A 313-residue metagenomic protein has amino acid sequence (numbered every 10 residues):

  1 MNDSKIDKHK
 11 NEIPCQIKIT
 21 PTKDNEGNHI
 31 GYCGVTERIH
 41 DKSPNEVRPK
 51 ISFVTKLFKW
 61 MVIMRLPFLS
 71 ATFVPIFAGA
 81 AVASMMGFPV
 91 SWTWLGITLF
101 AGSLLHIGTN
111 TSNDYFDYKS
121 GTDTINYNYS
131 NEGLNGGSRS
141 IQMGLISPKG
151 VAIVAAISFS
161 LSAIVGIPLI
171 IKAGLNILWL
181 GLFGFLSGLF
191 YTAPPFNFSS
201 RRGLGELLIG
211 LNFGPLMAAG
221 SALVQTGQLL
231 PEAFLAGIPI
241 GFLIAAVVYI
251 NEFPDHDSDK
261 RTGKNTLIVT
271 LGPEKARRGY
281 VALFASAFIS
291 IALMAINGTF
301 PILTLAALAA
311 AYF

Functional and structural regions predicted by a protein language model:
N2-S4, H9-K18, K23, C33: PAS/PAC sensory module
G27-I39: PAS-family sensory domains
E46-I97, A101, F196, S200 (+2 more regions): Topogenic membrane-insertion module of multi-pass membrane proteins
M61, N131, G137-L229: Intramembrane alpha-helical segments
G87-S112, W179-S187, P231-I250: Membrane-embedded alpha-helical segments that form the functional core of polytopic membrane enzymes, especially those
S112-A156, F242-A285: Solvent-exposed interhelical
L207-H256, K260-T262, E274: Functional transmembrane core segments of multi-pass inner-membrane proteins
I296-F313: Extended hydrophobic alpha-helices typical of membrane-associated regions
